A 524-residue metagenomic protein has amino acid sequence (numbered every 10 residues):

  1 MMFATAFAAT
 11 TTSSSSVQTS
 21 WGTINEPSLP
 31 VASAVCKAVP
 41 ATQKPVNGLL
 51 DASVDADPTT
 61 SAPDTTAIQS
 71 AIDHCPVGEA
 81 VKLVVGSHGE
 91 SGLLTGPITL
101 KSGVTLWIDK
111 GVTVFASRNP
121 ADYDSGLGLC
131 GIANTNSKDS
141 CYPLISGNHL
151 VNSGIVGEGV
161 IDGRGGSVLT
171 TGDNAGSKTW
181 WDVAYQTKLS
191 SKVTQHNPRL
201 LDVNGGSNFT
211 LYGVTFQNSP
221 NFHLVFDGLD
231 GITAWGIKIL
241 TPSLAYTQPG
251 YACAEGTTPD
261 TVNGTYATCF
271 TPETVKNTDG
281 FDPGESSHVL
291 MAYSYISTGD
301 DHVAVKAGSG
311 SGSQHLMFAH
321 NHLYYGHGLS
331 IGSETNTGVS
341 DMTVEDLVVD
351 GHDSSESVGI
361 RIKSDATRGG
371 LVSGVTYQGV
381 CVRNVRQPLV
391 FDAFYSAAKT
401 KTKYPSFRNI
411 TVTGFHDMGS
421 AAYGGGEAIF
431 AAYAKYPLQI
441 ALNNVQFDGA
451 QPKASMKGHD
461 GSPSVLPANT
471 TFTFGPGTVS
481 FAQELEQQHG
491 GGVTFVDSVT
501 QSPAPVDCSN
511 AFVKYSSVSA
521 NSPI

Functional and structural regions predicted by a protein language model:
M1-P97, K101-S102, K110-G205, Y212 (+6 more regions): Extracellular "leader-to-stem" segments immediately downstream of a signal peptide or signal-anchor in secreted/lumenal
I68-H74, S91-S102, S117, I155 (+8 more regions): Short, T/G/N/S-enriched strand-turn elements that build extracellular solenoid repeat scaffolds
P97, L144, L200, H223 (+7 more regions): Structural detector of coil-to-beta-strand junctions
K110-G111, V151-V160, S207-Q217, D230-L244 (+8 more regions): Right-handed parallel beta-helix
G166, L229, S286, D301 (+5 more regions): Active-site beta-loop-alpha junctions enriched in small/polar residues
H196, Q248-G250, T274-N277, A304-V305 (+3 more regions): Active-site-adjacent structural elements in folded domains
S354-I524: Extracellular beta-rich repeat passengers
